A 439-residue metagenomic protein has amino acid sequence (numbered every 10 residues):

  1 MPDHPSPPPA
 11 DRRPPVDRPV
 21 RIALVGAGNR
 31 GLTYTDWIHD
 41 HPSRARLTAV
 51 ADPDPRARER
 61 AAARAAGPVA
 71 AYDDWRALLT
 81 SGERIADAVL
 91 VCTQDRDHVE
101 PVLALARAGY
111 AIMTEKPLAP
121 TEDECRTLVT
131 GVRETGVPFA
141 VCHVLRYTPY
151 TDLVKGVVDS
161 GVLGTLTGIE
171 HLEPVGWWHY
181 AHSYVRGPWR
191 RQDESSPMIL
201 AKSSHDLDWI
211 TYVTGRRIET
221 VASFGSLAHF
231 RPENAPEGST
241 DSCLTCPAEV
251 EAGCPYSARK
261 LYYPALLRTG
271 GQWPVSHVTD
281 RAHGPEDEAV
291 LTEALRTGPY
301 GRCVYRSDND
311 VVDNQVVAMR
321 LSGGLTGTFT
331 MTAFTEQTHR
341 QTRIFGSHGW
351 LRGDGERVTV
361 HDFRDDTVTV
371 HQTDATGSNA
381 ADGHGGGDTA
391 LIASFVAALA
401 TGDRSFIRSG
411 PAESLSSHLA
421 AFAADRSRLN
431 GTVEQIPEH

Functional and structural regions predicted by a protein language model:
M1-A66, E83: N-terminal Rossmann-like dinucleotide-binding module
P2-D3, D310-H439: C-terminal helical cap and adjacent loop that interface with cofactors, partners, or active-site loops
A49, A88, G168: Short, Asp-centered acidic motifs that coordinate Mg2+ and/or phosphate in catalytic or ligand-binding sites
V69-G131: Beta-loop-alpha module in the N-terminal Rossmann-like domain of NAD(P)-dependent dehydrogenases, especially those
V91, T114, P120, F139-V141 (+2 more regions): Hydrophobic residues in well-ordered beta-strands that form the structural core
T127-V144, G164-I169: Rossmann-fold dehydrogenase core element
L145-A294, Y300-G301, G431: Predominantly a Rossmann-like dinucleotide-binding segment in NAD(P)-dependent oxidoreductases
